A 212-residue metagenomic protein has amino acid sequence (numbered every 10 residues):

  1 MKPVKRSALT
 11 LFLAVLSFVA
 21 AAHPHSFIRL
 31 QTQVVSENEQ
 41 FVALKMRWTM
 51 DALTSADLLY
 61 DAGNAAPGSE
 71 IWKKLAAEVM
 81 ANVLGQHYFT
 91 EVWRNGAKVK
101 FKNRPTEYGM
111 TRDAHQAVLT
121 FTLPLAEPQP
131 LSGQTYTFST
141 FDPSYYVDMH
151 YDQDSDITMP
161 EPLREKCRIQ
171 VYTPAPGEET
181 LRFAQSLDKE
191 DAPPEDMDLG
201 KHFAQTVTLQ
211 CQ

Functional and structural regions predicted by a protein language model:
M1-L11: Bacterial N-terminal signal peptides that target proteins for export
A14: N-terminal single-stranded DNA-binding subdomain of primase/primase-helicase replication proteins
S17-V19: N-terminal signal peptide c-region/cleavage motif recognized by signal peptidases
H23-A56: Early extracytoplasmic/domain-onset interaction patches
H25-F27, V83-G85, H202: Short solvent-exposed loop/turn micro-motifs enriched in small/polar/acidic residues
L53-L131: Structured domain cores in non-transmembrane regions
N95-Q212: Mature, soluble, non-transmembrane domains
